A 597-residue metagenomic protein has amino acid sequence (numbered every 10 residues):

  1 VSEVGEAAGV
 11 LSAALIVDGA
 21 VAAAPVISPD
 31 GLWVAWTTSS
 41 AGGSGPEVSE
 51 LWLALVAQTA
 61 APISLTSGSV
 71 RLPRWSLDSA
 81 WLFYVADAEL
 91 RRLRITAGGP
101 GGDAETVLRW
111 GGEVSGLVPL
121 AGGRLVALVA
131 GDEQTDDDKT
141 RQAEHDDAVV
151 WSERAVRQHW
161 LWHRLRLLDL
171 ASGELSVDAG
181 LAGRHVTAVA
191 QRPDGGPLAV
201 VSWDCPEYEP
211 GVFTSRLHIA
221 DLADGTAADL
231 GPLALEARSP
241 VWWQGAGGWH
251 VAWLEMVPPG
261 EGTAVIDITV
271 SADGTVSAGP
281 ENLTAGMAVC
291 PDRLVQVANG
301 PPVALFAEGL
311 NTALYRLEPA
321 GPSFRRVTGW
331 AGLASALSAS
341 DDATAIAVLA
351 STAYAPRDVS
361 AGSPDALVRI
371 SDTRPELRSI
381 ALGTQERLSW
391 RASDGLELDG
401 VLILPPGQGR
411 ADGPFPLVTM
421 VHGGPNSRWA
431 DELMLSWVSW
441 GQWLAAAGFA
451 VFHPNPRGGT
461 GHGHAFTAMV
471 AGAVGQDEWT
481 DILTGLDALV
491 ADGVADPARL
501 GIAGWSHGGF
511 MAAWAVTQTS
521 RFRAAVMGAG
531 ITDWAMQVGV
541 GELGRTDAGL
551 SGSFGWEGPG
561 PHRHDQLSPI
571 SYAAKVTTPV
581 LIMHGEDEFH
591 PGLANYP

Functional and structural regions predicted by a protein language model:
L11-V17, A61-L65, E105-L108, E174-G180 (+3 more regions): A short beta-strand motif characteristic of beta-propeller blades
A14-S49, H185-A188: Beta-strand-rich domains and repeat architectures in extracellular enzymes and scaffolds, especially beta-propellers
A23-A24, L128, D137, Q158-R164 (+7 more regions): Non-catalytic accessory segments flanking enzyme active sites
P25-W33, P73-W81, G116-R124, A188-L198 (+4 more regions): Blade-terminus and WD-like Trp-Asp/Gly-His loop motifs, strongest in beta-propeller folds
T38-E50, T66-V70, V85-R91, R109-S115 (+10 more regions): A flexible loop/linker signature enriched in serine peptidases of the S9 family
L55-T59, I95-P100, D169-G173, D221-G225 (+3 more regions): Short loop/turn segments that connect beta-strands within beta-propeller blades
T373-D492, P497-A498, W505, G539: Cap/lid segment of the alpha/beta-hydrolase catalytic domain
H453-P597: Active-site-proximal cap/loop segments of hydrolase catalytic domains
